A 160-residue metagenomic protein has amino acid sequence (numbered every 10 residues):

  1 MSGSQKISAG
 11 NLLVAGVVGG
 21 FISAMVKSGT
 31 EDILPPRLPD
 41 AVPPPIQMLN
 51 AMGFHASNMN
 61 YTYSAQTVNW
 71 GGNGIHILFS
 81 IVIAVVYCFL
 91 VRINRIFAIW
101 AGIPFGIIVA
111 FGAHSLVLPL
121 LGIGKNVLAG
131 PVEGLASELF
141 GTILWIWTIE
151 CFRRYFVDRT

Functional and structural regions predicted by a protein language model:
M1-T160: Juxtamembrane/disordered regions of integral membrane proteins
